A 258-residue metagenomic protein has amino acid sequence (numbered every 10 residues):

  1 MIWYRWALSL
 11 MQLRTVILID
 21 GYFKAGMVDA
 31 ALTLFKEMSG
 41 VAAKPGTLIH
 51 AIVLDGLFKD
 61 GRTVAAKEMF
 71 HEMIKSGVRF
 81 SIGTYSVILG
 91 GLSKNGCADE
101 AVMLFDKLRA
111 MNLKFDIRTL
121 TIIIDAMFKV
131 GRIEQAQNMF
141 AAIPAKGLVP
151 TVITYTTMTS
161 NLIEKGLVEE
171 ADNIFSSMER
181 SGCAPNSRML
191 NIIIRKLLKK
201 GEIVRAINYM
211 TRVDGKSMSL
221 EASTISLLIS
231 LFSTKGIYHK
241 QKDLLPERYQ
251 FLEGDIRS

Functional and structural regions predicted by a protein language model:
I2-A7, G21, A31-A42, G56 (+8 more regions): Hydrophobic packing position at a conserved site in alpha-helical tandem repeat units
M11-V16, D20, A31, G46-A51 (+17 more regions): Pentatricopeptide repeat
V130, I143, M158-I163, I174 (+1 more regions): Short, conserved recognition motifs on repeat-domain binding surfaces
E164-L167, G182-S187, K196-A206, S217-A222 (+1 more regions): Short amphipathic alpha-helix initiation/capping segments at coil-to-helix junctions
E221-S258: Eukaryotic acidic, Ser/Thr-rich intrinsically disordered low-complexity regions
